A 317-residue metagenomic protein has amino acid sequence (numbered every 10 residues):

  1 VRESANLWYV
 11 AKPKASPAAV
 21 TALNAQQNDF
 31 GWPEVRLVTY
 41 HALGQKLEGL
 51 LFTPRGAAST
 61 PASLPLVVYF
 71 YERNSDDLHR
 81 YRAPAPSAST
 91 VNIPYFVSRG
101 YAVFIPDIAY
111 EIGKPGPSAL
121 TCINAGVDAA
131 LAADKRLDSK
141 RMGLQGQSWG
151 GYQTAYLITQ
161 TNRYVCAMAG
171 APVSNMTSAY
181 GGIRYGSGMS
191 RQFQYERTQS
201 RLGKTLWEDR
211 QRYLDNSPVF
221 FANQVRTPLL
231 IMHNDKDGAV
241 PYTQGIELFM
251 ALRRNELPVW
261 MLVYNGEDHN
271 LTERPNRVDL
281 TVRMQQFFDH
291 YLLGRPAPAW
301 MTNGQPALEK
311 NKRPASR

Functional and structural regions predicted by a protein language model:
V1-A58, P86, V91-P94, A132-A133: Non-catalytic accessory segments flanking enzyme active sites
S4-N6, K46, S63-L64, S139 (+2 more regions): A structure-centric signal for secondary-structure junctions around beta-strands
T21-N24, R80-R82, T154-A155: Short beta-alpha junctions and helix-cap segments that line functional grooves
T53, T60-R73: Short beta-strand element of the alpha/beta-hydrolase
A57-A58, D76, G238: Short beta-strands and strand-coil junctions in structured, solvent-facing domains, enriched
L64-P65, D76-L78, L120: A structural preference for long, well-packed, hydrophobic secondary-structure segments
Y69, A83-R317: Active-site-proximal cap/loop segments of hydrolase catalytic domains
N74-D76, V103: Serine-hydrolase catalytic-loop signature spanning alpha/beta hydrolases and amidase-signature enzymes
